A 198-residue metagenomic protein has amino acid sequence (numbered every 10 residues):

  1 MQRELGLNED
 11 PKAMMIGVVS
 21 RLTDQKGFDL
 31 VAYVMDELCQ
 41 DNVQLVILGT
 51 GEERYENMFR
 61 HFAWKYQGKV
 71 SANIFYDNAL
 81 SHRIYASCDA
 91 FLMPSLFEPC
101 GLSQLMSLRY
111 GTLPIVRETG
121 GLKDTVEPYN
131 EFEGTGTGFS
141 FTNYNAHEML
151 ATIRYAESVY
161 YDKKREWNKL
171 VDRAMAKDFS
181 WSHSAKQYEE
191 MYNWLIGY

Functional and structural regions predicted by a protein language model:
M1-G6: A short helix/loop element that forms part of the nucleotide-sugar donor recognition site in Leloir-type
N8-Q25: Conserved donor-binding/catalytic core segment of Leloir-type glycosyltransferases
V18-T23, T50, I74-F75, N143: Conserved donor-binding loops in enzymes that form glycosidic bonds
T23-D36: A conserved mid-protein helix/loop that constitutes part of the nucleotide-sugar donor-binding site
N42, V46-R83: Nucleotide-activated donor-binding/catalytic signature segment of Leloir-type glycosyltransferases, i.e., the conserved
R83-K169, R173-A176: Catalytic binding pocket for nucleotide-activated donors in carbohydrate/polymer assembly enzymes
W181-Y198: C-terminal alpha-helical cap of glycosyltransferases
